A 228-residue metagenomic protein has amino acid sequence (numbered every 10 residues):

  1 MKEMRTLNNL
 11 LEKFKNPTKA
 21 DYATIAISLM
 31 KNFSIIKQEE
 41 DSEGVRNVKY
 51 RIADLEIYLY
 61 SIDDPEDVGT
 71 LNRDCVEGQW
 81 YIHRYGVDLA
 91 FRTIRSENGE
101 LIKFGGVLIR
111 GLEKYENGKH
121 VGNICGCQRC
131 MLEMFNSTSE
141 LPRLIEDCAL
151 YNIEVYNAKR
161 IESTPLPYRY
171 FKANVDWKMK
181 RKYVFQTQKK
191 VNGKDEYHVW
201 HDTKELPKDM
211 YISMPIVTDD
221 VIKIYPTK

Functional and structural regions predicted by a protein language model:
M1-K228: A cross-family signal for N-terminal binding/gating loops and helix N-caps that shape access to the active site
